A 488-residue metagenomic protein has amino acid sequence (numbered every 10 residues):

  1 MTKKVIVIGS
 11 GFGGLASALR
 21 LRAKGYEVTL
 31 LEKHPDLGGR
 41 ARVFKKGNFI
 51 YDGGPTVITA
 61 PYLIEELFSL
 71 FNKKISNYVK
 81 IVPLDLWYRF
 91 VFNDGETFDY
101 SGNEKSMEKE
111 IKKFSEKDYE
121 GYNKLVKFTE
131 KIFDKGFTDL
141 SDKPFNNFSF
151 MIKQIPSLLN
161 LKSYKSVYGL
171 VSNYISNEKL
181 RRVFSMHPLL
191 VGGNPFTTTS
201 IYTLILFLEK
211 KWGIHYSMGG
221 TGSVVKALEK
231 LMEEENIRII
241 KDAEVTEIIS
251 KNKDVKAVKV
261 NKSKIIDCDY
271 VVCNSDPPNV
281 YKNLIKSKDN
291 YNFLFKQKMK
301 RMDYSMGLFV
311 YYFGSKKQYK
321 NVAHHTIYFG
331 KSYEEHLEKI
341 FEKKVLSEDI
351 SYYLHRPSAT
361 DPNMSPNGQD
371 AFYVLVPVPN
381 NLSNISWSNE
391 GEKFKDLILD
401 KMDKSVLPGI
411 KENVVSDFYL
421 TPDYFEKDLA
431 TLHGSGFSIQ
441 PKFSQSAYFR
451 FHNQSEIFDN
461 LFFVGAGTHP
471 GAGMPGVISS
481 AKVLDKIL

Functional and structural regions predicted by a protein language model:
K3-K131: N-terminal glycine-rich phosphate/pyrophosphate-binding loop and immediately adjacent elements
P55, A466-L488: A conserved FAD-binding loop/helix module that cradles the flavin
N93-T198: Rossmann-like flavin
P156-V167, E209-K230, S386-F394: Short beta-strand to alpha-helix junction loop
N177-V191, D349-Y353, P408-P470: A glycine-rich dinucleotide-binding beta-alpha-beta segment and adjacent secondary-structure elements that constitute
L204-V255: Helical element adjacent to the flavin cofactor pocket in flavoenzyme catalytic cores
T246-P366: Mid-domain catalytic core of redox enzymes that form a hydrophobic substrate pocket/lid adjacent to a catalytic redox
K316-E426: C-terminal segments that line or cap access tunnels to active or ligand-binding sites in enzymes and enzyme-associated
